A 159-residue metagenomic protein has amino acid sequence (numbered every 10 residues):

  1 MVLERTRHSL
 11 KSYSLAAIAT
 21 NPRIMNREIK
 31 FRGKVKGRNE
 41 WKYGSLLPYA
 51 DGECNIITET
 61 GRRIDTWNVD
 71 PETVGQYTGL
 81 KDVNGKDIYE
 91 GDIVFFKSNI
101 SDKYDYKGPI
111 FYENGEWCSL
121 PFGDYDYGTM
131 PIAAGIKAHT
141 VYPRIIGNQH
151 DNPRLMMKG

Functional and structural regions predicted by a protein language model:
V2-G159: Secondary-structure transition motif
